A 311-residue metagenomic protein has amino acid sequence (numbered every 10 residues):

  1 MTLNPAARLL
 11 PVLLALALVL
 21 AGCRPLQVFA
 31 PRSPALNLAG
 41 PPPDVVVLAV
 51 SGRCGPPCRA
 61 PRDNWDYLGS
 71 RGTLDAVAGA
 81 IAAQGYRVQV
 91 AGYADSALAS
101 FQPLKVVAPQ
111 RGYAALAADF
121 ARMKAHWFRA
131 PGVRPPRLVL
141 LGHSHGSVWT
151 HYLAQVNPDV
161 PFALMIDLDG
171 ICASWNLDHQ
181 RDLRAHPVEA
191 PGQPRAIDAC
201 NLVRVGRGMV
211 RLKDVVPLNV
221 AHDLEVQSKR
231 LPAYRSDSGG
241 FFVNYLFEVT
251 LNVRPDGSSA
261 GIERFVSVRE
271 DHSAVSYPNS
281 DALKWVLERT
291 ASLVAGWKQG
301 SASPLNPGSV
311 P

Functional and structural regions predicted by a protein language model:
T2-P11: Bacterial N-terminal signal peptides that target proteins for export
P31-L36, L74-V77, G206-L212: Alpha-helical scaffolding within the catalytic cores of extracellular/periplasmic polymer-degrading hydrolases
A35-P135: Active-site catalytic motif of lipid deacylating hydrolases and related acyltransferases
R62-W65, G69, A80, Q84 (+12 more regions): Disulfide-rich extracellular domains of secreted proteins
D119-R235: Serine-dependent carboxylesterase/thioesterase catalytic core of lipase-like alpha/beta-hydrolase/SGNH enzymes
K213-P311: C-terminal catalytic-base region of ester-bond hydrolases, centering on the histidine of the charge-relay
